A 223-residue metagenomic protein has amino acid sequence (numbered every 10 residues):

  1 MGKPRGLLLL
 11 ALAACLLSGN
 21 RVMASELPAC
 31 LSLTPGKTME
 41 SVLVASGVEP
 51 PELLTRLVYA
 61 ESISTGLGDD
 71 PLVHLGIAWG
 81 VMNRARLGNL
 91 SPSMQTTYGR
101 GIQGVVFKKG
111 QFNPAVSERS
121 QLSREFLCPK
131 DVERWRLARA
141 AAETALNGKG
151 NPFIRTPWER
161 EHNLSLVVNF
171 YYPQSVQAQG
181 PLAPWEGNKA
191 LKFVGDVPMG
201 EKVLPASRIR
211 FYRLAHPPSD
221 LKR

Functional and structural regions predicted by a protein language model:
G2-K3, L7-P51: N-terminal export signals and maturation junctions of secreted/periplasmic proteins
C30-R223: Bacterial extracytoplasmic/cell-wall-associated proteins, especially those involved in peptidoglycan
